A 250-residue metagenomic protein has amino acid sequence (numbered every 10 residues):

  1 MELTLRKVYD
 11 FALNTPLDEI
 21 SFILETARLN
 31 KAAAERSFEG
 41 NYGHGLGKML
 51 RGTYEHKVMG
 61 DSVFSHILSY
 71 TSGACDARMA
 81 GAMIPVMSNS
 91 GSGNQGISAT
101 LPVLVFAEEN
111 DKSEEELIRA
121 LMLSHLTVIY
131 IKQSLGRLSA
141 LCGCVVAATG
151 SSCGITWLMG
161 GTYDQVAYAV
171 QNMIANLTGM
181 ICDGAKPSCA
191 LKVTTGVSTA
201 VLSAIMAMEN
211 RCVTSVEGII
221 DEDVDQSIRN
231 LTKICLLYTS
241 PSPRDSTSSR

Functional and structural regions predicted by a protein language model:
M1-G81: Signature of multi-pass transmembrane helix bundles
L17-L24, S37-M49, G81-A82, E114-L117 (+4 more regions): Flexible, glycine/charged-enriched surface loops at secondary-structure junctions
N30, I67-C75, A120-S124, V128 (+1 more regions): Short alpha-helical scaffolding segments that buttress acidic/His motifs in well-ordered protein cores
A82-S90, Q133-A140: Active-site-adjacent structural elements in folded domains
V86-T100, C144-V146: Conserved phosphate/anionic-ligand binding catalytic regions in large, soluble enzymes, centered on
G96-V103, A148-G154, V197-L202: Well-ordered alpha-helical segments within folded domains of soluble proteins
F106-R119, I129-T195, M208-G218: Hydrophobic alpha-helical bundle architecture
Y238-D245: Conserved small/polar residues in nucleotide/adenosyl-binding loops
